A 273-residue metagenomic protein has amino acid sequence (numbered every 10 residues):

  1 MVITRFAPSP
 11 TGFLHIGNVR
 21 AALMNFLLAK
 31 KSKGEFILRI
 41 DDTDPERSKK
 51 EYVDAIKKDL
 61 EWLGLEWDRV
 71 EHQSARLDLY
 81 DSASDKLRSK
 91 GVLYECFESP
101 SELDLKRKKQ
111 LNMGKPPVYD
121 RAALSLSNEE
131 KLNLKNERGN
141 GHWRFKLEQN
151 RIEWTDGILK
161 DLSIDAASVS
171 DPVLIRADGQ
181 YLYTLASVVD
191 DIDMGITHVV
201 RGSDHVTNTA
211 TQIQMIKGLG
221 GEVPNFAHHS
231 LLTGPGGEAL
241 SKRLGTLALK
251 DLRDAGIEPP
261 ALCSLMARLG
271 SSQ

Functional and structural regions predicted by a protein language model:
M1-M113, T207-G221: N-terminal Rossmann-like or analogous alpha/beta NTP/dinucleotide-binding catalytic cores that position adenine
T4-P8, D193, L244: Glycine/charged-rich beta-loop-alpha catalytic/anionic-binding loops adjacent to active sites
S9, D41-T43, G202-D204, L231 (+1 more regions): An acidic- and aromatic-residue-enriched active-site/binding cleft used to recognize and process polar
V19, K50, G202-T209, R243-T246 (+1 more regions): Short, conserved loop/turn and helix-capping segments at secondary-structure boundaries that abut family-defining
K31-E35, M194, G270-Q273: Short helix-capping/linker segments at secondary-structure and domain boundaries
E46, Q73, R201-H205, D251-G256: Hydrophobic alpha-helical scaffolding
E95, S99-H228, T233-L240, A248: Active-site cores that bind ATP or allylic diphosphates and position pyrophosphate for catalysis
L244, A248-Q273: A conserved active-site cap/scaffold subdomain adjacent to cofactor or substrate pockets
